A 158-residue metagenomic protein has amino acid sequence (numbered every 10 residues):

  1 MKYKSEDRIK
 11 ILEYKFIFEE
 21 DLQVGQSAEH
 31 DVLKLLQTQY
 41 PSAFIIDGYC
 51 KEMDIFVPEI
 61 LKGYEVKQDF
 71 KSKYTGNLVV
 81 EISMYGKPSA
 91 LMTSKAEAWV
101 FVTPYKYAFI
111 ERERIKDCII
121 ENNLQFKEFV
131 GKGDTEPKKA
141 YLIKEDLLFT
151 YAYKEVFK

Functional and structural regions predicted by a protein language model:
M1-Y49, F70-K71: Acidic-basic catalytic patches of nuclease active cores, encompassing PD-(D/E)XK and other metal-cofactor nuclease
K2-K4, R8, F16, E20 (+2 more regions): Non-catalytic C-terminal interaction segments of nucleic acid-processing enzymes
G48-F56: Beta-rich nucleic-acid/ligand-interaction surfaces
Y49, V66-K67, V102-T103: Short His-Asn-centered micro-motif
C50-K51, T93-E97: A short, compositionally biased
I55-Y74: Conserved catalytic cores of phosphodiester-cleaving nucleases, focusing on short active-site segments
I60-L61, P88, K95-A98, Y105-K106: Short, surface-exposed beta-edge/turn micro-motifs
D69-T93: Mg2+/Mn2+-dependent nuclease catalytic core
